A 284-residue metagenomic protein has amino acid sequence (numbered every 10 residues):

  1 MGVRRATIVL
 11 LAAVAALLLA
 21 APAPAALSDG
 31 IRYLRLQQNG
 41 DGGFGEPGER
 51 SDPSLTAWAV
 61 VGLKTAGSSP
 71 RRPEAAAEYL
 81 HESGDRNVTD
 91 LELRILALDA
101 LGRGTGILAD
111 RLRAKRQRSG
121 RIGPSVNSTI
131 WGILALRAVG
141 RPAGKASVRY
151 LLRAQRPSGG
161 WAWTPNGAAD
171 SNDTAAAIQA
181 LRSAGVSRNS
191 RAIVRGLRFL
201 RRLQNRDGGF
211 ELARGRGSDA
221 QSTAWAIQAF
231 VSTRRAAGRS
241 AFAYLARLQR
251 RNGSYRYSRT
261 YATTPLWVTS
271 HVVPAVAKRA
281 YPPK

Functional and structural regions predicted by a protein language model:
M1-L10: Bacterial N-terminal signal peptides that target proteins for export
V9-L18: Bacterial N-terminal signal peptides
A20-P22: N-terminal signal peptide c-region/cleavage motif recognized by signal peptidases
A25-A26, G43-R72, D85-G106, R121-A146 (+4 more regions): An alpha-helical repeat/solenoid feature that recognizes helix-turn-helix modules
A26-N39: Short N-terminal segments immediately surrounding and downstream of signal-peptide cleavage
Q37, E82-S83, K115, A154 (+2 more regions): Alpha-solenoid HEAT/Armadillo-like helical repeat scaffolds in large eukaryotic proteins
P73-L80, T105-R113: Alpha-helical repeat scaffolds
